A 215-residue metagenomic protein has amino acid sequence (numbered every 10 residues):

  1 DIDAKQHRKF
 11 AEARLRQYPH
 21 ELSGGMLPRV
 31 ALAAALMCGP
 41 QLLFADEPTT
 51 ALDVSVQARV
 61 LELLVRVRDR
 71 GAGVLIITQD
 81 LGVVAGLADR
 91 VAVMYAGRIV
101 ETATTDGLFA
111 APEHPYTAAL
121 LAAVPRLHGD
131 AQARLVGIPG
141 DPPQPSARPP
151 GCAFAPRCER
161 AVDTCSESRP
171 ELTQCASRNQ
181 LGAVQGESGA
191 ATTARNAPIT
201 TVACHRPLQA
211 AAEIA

Functional and structural regions predicted by a protein language model:
A13-Y18, A133: Interfacial catalytic loop of ABC nucleotide-binding domains
Y18, E47-P48: Walker B catalytic motif
Y18-L22, M26: Conserved ABC ATPase signature
L32, L43, V56, V60: Hydrophobic anchor residue at the start of the ABC signature
M37-Q41: A short, proline-enriched helix->beta-strand linker immediately N-terminal to the Walker B motif in ABC-type P-loop
P48, L52-A133: P-loop NTP-binding/switch modules centered on Walker-like glycine-rich loops
T104-A215: Charged, flexible cofactor/metal-binding loops and thiol motifs
